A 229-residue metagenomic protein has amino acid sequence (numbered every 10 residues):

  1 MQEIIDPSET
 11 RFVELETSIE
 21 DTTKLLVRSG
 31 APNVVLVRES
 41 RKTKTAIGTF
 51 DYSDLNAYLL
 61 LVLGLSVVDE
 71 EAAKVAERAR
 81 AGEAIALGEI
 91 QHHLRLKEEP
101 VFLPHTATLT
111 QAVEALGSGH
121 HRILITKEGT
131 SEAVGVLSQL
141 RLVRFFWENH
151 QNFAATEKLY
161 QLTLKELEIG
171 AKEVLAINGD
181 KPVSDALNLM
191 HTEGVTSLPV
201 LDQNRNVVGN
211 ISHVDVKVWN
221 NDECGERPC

Functional and structural regions predicted by a protein language model:
M1-C229: Tandem CBS (Cystathionine beta-synthase) repeat/Bateman regulatory domains
